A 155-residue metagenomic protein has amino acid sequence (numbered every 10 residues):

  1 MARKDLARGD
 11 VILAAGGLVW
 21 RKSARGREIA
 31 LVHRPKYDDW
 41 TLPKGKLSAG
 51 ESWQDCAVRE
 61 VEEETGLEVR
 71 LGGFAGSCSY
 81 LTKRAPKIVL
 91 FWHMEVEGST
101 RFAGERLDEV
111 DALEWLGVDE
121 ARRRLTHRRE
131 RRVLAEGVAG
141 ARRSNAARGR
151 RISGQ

Functional and structural regions predicted by a protein language model:
M1-W20, A24: Acidic, metal-coordinating catalytic segment for phosphate/diphosphate chemistry, firing primarily on the Nudix
L13-A15, R27, V89-L90, D111: Change "...and in nucleic-acid phosphodiester-cleaving endonucleases..." to "...and in nucleic-acid processing enzymes
K22-E28, R84-A85: Short, solvent-exposed loop/turn segments that connect beta-strands within catalytic domains and beta-strand-rich
A30-H33: Short, acidic/hydrophobic/Gly-rich beta-strand patch recurrent on exposed beta strands that often constitutes part
D39-P43: Short small-residue beta-strand/loop micro-motif enriched in glycine and branched aliphatics
G45-V133: Unchanged
R123-Q155: Charged phosphate-binding loop/patch that engages nucleotide di/tri-phosphates or the phosphate backbone of nucleic
